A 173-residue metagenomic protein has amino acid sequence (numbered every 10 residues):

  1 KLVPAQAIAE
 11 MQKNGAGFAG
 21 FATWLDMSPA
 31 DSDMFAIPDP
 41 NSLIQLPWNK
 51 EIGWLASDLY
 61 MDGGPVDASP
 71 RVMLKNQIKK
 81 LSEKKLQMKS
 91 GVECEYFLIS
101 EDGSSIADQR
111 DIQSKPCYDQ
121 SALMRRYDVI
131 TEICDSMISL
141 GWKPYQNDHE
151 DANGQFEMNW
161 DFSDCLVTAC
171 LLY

Functional and structural regions predicted by a protein language model:
K1-N147, C165-L171: ATP/Mg2+-dependent ligation/transfer catalytic cores
Q146-N159: Active-site-proximal, well-structured secondary-structure segments within enzyme catalytic domains
M158, F162-L166: Phosphate-binding chemistry for phosphorylated carbohydrates and sugar-nucleotides
